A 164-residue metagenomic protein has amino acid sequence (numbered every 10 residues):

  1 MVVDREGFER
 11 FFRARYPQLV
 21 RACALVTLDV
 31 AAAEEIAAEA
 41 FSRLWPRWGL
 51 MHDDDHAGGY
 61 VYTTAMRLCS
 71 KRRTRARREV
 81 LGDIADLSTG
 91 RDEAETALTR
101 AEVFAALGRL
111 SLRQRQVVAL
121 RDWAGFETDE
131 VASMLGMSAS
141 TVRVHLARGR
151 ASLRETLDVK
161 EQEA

Functional and structural regions predicted by a protein language model:
M1-R21, A31-E34, W45: A short, charge-rich alpha-helical start-of-domain segment used by transcription regulators
V2, E6, R75-G108: Acidic, proline/glycine-rich intrinsically disordered inter-domain spacer in sigma factors
L19, C23, A33-L44, T64 (+3 more regions): Short, small-hydrophobic-rich alpha-helical interface motif
A38-W45, D55-R75, F104: Σ70-family region 2.3-2.4 aromatic/basic alpha-helix that recognizes the −10 promoter and nucleates DNA melting
H52-D53, T63-D83, E95-T96, V159: Arg/Lys-rich amphipathic alpha helix in sigma70-family domain 2
M66, S70, L135-V159, A164: DNA-recognition helix of helix-turn-helix
G108, L112, A124-T141, S152-E155: Helix-turn-helix DNA-binding module
V117-R121: A short pre-motif secondary-structure segment
